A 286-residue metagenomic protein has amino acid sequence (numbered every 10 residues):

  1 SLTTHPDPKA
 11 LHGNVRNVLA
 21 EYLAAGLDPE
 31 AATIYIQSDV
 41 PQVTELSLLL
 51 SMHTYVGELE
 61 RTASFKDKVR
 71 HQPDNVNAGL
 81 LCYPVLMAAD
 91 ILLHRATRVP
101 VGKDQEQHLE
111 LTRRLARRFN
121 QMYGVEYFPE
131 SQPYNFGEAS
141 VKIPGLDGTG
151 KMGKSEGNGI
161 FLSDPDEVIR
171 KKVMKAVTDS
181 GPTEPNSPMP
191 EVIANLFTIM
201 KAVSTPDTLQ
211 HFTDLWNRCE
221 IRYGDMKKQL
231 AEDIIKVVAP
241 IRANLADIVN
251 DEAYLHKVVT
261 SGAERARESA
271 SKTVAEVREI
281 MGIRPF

Functional and structural regions predicted by a protein language model:
S1-A89, A246: N-terminal Rossmann-like or analogous alpha/beta NTP/dinucleotide-binding catalytic cores that position adenine
S1-T3, L93-T97, K151: Active-site-proximal beta-alpha loop/turn segments in soluble metabolic enzymes
K9-H12, R16, E106-L109, H256: Non-membrane alpha-helical structural segments and their capping/turn regions in soluble enzymes
V43, Q105-L109, L196: Short alpha-helical patches at coil-to-helix transitions and adjacent helical residues in well-structured domains
L48, Y83, T97-V99, A139 (+1 more regions): Generic beta-strand structural signal
V56-E60, L93-P100, S204-F212, R242: Short helix-capping/linker segments at secondary-structure and domain boundaries
R70-F119, Y123, P144-D147: Internal, conserved structured core segments that host functional sites
R113-F286: Conserved nucleotide- and phosphate/pyrophosphate-binding catalytic cores in adenylate/nucleotidyl-handling enzymes
